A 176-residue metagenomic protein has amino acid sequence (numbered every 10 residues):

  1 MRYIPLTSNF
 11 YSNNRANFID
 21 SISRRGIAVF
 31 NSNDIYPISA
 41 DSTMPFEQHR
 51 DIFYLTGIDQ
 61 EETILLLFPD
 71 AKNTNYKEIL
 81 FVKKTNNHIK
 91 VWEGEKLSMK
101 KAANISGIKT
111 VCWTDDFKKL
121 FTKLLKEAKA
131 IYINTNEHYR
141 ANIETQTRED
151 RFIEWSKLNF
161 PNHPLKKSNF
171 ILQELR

Functional and structural regions predicted by a protein language model:
M1-R176: A composition/biophysics-driven feature that prefers long, compositionally simple stretches
